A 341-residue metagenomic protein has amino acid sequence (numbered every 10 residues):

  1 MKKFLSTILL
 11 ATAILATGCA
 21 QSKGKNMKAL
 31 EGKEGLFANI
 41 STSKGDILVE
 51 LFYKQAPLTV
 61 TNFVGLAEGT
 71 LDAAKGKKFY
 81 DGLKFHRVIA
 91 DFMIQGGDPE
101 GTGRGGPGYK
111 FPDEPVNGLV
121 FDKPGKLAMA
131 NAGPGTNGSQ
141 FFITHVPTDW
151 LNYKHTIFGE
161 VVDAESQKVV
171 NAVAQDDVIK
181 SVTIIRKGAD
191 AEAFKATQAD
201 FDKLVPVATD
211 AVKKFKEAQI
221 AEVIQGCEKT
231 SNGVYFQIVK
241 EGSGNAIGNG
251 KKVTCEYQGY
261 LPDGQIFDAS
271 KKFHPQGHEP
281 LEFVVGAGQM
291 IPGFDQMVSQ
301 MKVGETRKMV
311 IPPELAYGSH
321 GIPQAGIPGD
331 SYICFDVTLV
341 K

Functional and structural regions predicted by a protein language model:
M1-K25: Bacterial Sec-dependent N-terminal signal peptides
C19-K341: Cross-family detector of peptidyl-prolyl cis-trans isomerase
